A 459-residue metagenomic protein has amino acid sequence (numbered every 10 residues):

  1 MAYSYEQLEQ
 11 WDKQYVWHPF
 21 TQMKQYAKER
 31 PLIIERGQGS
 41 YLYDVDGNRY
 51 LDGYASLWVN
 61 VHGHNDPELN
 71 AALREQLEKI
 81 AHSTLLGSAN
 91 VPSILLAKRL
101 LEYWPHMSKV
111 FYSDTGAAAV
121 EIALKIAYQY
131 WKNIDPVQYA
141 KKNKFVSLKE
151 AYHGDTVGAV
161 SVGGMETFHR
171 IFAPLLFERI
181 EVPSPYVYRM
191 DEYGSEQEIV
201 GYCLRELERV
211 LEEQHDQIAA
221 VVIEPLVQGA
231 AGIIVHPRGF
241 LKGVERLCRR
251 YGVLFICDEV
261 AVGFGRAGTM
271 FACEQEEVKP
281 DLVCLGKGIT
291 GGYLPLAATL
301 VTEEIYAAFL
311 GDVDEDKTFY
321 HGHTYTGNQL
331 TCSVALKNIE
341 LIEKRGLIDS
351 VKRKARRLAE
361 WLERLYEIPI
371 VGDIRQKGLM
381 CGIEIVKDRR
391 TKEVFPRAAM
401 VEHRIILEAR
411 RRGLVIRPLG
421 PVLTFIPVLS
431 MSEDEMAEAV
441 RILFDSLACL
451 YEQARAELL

Functional and structural regions predicted by a protein language model:
M1-L459: Conserved N-terminal phosphate-binding loop of PLP-dependent enzymes in the Aspartate aminotransferase
